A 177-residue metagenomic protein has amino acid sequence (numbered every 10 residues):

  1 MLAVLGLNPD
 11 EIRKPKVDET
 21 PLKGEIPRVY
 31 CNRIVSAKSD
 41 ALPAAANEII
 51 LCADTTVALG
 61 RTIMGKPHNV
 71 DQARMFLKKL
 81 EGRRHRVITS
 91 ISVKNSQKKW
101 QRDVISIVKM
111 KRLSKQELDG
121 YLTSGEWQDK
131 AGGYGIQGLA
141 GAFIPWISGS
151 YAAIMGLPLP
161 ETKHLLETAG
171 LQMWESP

Functional and structural regions predicted by a protein language model:
M1-R13, Q172: N-terminal G-site helix/loop of the GST-like fold
K14-E19: Short, acidic/turn-prone active-site loops that include or flank metal/cofactor- and phosphate-binding residues
E25-P177: Anionic-ligand binding patches
